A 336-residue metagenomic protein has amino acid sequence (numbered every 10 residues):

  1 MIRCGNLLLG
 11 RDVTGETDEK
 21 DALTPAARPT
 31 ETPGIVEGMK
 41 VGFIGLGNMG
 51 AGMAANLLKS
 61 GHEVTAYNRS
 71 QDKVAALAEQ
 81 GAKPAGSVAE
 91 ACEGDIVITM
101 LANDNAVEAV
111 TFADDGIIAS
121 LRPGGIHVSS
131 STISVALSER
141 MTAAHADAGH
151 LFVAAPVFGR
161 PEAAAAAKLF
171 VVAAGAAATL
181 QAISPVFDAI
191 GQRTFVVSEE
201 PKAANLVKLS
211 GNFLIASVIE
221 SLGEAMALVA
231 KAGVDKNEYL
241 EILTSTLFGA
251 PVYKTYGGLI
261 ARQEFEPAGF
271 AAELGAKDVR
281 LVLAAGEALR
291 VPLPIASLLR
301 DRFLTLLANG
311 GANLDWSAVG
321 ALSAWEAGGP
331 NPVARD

Functional and structural regions predicted by a protein language model:
V13, E19-D21: Alpha-helix boundary/capping motif
L23, P29-M100, P161, R193: NAD(P)+-binding Rossmann beta1-loop-alpha1 motif at the extreme N-terminus of oxidoreductases
M53-A54, K73, M141, V186 (+1 more regions): Hydrophobic residues within alpha-helices that form the first helical element adjacent to the glycine-rich loop
V88-S129, I133-A136: Rossmann-like NAD(P)-binding element
L101, T111, T132-F213: Rossmann-fold dinucleotide-binding core
A203-E326: Helical "substrate-binding/catalytic lid" subdomain of Rossmann-like NAD(P)-dependent dehydrogenases/reductases
